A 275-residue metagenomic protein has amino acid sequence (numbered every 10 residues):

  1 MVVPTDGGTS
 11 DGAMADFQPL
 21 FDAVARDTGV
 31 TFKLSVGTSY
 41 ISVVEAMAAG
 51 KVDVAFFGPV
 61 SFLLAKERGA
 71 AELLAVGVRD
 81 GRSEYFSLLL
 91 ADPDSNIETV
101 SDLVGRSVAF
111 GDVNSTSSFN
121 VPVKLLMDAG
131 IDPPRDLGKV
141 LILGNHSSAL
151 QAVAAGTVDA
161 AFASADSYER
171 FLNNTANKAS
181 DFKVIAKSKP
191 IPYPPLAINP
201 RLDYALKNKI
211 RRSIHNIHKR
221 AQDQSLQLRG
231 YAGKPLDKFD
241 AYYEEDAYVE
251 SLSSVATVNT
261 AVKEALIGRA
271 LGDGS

Functional and structural regions predicted by a protein language model:
M1-S10, D102-S118: Short loop->beta-strand "edge-of-pocket" segments that line small-molecule binding or catalytic clefts across diverse
M1-V60: Extracytoplasmic small-molecule ligand-binding "clamshell" domains of the periplasmic binding protein/Venus flytrap
V2-P19, I191, A197-I198, L202-S275: An extracytoplasmic/periplasmic, membrane-proximal ligand-sensing/linker region
A25-S35, A129-L143, A179-D181, E264-G274: A local structural motif
I41-A55, R68, S101, H146-D166: Short helices/loops that flank or line small-molecule/ion binding pockets
A75-T99, A197-I198: Hydrophobic/proline-rich hinge and linker segments of small-molecule sensing/allosteric domains, predominantly
A91-S107, R201-N208, N216-K219: Hinge/capping helix and adjacent helix->loop/strand transition within the periplasmic-binding protein
S95, R106-A205: Pocket-lining segment of extracytoplasmic ligand-binding domains
